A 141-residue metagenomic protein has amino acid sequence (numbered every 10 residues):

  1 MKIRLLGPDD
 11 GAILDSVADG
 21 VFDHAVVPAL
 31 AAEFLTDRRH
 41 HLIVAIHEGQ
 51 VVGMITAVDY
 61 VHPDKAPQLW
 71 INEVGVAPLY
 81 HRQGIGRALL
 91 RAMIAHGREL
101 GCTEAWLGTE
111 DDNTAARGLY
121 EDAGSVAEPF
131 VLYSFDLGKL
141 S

Functional and structural regions predicted by a protein language model:
M1-P67, N72, L90-R91, H96 (+2 more regions): Acetyl-CoA-dependent GNAT
W70, G101-T103, P129: Short loop/turn motifs at secondary-structure junctions
A77-L79, Q83, D111-D112: Active-site acidic-Proline motif in GNAT/NAT acetyltransferases
Y80, G84-A92: Conserved acetyl-CoA pyrophosphate-binding loop and the N-cap/start of the following alpha-helix in GNAT-like
R87, D111-F135: Conserved active-site alpha-helix within GNAT-family acetyltransferase domains
G97-G108: Conserved GNAT acetyl-CoA-binding A-motif
T109-E110, G138-S141: N-terminal beta-strand motif that seeds the catalytic metal site of vicinal oxygen chelate
